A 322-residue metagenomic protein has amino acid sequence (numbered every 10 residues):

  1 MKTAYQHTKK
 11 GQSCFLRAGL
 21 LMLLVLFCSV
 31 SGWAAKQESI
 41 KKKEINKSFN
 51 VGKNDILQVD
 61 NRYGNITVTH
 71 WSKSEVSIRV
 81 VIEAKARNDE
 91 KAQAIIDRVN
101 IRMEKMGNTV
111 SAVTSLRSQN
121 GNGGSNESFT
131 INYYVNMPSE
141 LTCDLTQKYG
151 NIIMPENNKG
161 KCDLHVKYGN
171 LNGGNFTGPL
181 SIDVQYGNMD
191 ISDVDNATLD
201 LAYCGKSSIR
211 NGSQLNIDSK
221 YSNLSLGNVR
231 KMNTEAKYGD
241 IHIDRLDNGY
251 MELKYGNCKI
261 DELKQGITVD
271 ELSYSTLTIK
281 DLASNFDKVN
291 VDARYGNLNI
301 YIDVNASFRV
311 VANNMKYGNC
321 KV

Functional and structural regions predicted by a protein language model:
K2-Y5, C14, G32-N61, N65-Q147 (+9 more regions): Acidic (Asp/Glu) and glycine-rich low-complexity loops/linkers that are typically intrinsically disordered
G11-A18: N-terminal Sec-pathway targeting helices
A18-S29: Bacterial N-terminal signal peptides
G124-N126, D281-A283, I302: Short, solvent-exposed loop/turn segments at secondary-structure boundaries
T142, I152-M154, T276-I279, L298-I300: Beta-strand-rich extracellular passenger or scaffold domains
S222-L298: Eukaryotic tandem repeat interaction scaffolds
